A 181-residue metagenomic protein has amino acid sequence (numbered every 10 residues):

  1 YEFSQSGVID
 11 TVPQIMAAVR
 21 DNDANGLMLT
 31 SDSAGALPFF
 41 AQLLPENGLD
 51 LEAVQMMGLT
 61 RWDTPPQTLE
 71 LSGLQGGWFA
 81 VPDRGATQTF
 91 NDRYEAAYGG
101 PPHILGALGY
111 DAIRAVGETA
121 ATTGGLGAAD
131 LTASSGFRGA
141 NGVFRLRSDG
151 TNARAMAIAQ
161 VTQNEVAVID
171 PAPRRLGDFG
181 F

Functional and structural regions predicted by a protein language model:
Y1-Q42, G85: Extracellular/periplasmic Venus flytrap/periplasmic-binding protein
F3-S6, L59, A80, V161: Conserved beta-strand termini and adjacent loop/short-helix elements that scaffold enzyme active sites in alpha/beta
V12, T87, N91, G124-G125: Alpha-helix initiation and N-capping motif
Q14-A17, Q42, D92, A96 (+2 more regions): Charged/polar, solvent-exposed surface patches and flexible loops
V19-D23, S31, L44-G48, Y98 (+2 more regions): Sec/Tat-exported extracytoplasmic proteins
A24, A34-Y110, A172-G180: Extracellular/periplasmic periplasmic-binding protein-like sensory domains
M28-T30, M57-L59, A157-A159: Soluble periplasmic/extracytoplasmic beta-strand elements of cell-envelope proteins
Y98-G106, Y110-D170, G180-F181: Segments of small-molecule ligand-sensing domains
